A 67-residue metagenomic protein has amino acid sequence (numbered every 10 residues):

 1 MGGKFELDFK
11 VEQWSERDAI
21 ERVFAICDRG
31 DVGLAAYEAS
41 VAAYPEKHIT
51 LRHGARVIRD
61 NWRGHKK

Functional and structural regions predicted by a protein language model:
M1-E21: Short aromatic-glycine-(Arg/Gly/Cys) micro-motifs in beta-strand/loop hairpins
M1-G2, R29, H53, R63: Feature targets compositionally biased, intrinsically disordered low-complexity regions with long contiguous runs
E12-Q13, G30, S40, D60: Functionally constrained cores in energy, signaling, and assembly domains
D18, G33-L34, I58, H65: A broad, structure-centric signal for solvent-exposed, well-ordered loop/edge residues that line or flank functional
I20-D28, I58-D60: Local beta-strand/beta-hairpin segments that build beta-sheet-rich folds
C27-K47: A short, charged, amphipathic alpha-helix used as a generic interaction element across diverse proteins
A43-K67: Short, mixed-charge low-complexity intrinsically disordered segments
